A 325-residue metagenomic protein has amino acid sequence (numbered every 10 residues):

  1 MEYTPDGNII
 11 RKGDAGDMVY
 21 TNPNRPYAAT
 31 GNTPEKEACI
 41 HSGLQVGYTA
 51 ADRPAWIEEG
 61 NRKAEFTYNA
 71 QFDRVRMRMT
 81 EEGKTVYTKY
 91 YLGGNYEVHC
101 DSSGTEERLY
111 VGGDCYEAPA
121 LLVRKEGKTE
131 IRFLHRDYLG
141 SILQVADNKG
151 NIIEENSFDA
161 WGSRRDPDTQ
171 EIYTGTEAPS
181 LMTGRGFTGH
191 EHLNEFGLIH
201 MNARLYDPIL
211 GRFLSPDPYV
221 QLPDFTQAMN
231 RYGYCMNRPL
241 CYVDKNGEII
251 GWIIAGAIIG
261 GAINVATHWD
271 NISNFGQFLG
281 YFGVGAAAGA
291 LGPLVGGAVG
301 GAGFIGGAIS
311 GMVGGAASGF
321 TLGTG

Functional and structural regions predicted by a protein language model:
M1-I131, N151-I152, P167-T183: Acidic/glycine-rich beta-solenoid
D17-N22, E126-N202, R231, M236 (+1 more regions): A motif-centric feature for acidic-aromatic and gly/ser/thr-rich catalytic loops and repeats
A50, A70, Y138, D207-I209: A cytosolic small-molecule/anion-sensing beta-strand core signal
N61, F225-T226: Solvent-exposed loop/turn segments connecting transmembrane beta-strands in outer-membrane beta-barrel proteins
G83, N194-G197, P223-F225: Short glycine/serine/proline-enriched coil/turn segments at secondary-structure junctions
V145, S163-D168, R204-L214, P218 (+1 more regions): Short, low-complexity export/processing leader segments characterized by acidic and small residues
N246-G325: Extended, hydrophobic alpha-helical membrane-active domains that insert into or remodel lipid bilayers
